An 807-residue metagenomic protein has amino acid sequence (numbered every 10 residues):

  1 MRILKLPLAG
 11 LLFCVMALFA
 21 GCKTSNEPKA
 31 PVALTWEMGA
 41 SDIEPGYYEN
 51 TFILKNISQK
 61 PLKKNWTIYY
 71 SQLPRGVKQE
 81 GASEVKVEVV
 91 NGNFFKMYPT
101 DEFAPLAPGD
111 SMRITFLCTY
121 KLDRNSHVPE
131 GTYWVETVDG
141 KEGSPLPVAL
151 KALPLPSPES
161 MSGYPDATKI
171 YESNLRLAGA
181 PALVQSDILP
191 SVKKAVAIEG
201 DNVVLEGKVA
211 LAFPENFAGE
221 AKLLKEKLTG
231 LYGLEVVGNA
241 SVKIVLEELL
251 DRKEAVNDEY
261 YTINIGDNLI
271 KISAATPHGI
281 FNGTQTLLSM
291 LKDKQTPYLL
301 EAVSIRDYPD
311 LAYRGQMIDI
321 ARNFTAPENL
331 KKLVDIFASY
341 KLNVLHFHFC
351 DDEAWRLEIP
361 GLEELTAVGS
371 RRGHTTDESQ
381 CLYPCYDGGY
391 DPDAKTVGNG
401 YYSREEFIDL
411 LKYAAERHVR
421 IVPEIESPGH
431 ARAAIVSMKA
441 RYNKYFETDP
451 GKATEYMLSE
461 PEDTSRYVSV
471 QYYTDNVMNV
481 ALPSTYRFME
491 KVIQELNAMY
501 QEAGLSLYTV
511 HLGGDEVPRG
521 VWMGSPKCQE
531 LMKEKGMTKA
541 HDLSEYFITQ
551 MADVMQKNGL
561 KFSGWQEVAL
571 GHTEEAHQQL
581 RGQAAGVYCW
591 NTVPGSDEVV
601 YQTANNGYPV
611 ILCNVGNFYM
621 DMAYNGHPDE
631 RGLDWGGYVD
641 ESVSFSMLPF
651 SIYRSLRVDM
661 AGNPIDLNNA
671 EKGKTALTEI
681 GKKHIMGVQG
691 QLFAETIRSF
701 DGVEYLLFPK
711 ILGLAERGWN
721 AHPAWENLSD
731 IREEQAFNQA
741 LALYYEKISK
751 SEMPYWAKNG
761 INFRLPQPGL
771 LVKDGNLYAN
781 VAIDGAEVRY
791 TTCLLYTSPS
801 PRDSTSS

Functional and structural regions predicted by a protein language model:
K23-E27, V128-P309, G564-L570: Acidic, contiguous N-terminal accessory segments
E27-E44: Low-complexity, acidic Ser/Thr/Pro/Gly-rich terminal tails and inter-domain linkers that flank the onset of structured
L54-S58: Asparagine-centered strand-capping/turn motif at beta-strand->loop junctions
K64-V89: Short acidic, flexible loop segments centered on an aromatic residue
V256-N476, L482-Q501, L505-T509, Q689 (+1 more regions): Feature activates predominantly on carbohydrate-active enzymes
N476-L580: Active-site neighborhood of glycoside hydrolase catalytic domains
K561-A569, E574-L770: Flexible, acidic glycine-rich loops studded with aromatic residues
Y796-S806: Single conserved hydrophobic/aromatic residue that forms the stacking wall/gate of nucleotide- or nucleobase-binding
